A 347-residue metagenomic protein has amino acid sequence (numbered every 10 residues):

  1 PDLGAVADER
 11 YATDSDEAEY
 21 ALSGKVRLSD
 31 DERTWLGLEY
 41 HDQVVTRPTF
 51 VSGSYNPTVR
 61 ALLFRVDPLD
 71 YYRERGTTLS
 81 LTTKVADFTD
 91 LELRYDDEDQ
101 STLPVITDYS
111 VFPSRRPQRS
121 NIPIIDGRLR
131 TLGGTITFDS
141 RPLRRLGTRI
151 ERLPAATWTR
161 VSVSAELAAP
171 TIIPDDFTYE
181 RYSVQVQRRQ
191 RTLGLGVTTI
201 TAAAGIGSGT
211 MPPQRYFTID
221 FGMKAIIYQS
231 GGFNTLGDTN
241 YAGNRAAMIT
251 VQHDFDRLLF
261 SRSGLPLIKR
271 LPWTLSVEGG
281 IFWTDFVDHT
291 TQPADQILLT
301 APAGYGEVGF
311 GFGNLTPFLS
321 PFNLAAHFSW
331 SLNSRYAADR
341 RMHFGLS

Functional and structural regions predicted by a protein language model:
P1, L22-V26, L38, L79-T83 (+9 more regions): Residues on the lipid-exposed face of transmembrane beta-strands in outer-membrane beta-barrel proteins
P1-G24, L38, R160-P174, Q190 (+4 more regions): Transmembrane beta-strand segments that form the barrel wall of outer-membrane beta-barrel proteins
P1-G4, D31-L36, F88-L91, Q100-S101 (+5 more regions): Repeated loop/turn-to-beta-strand initiation elements of outer-membrane beta-barrel proteins
L3-T89, Y95-L103: Outer-membrane beta-barrel channel domains
D14-A18, R33, V45-F50, Q100-I106 (+6 more regions): Outer-membrane beta-barrel proteins
D16-Y20, R73-T77, D126-L132, D176-Y182 (+4 more regions): Residues that define the transmembrane beta-barrel architecture of outer-membrane proteins
W35-Y72, I122-P123, R149-P154, W158-L267: C-terminal outer-membrane beta-barrel translocator/porin domains of Gram-negative envelope proteins and their
D108-R128, Q214-S320: Outer membrane beta-barrel transmembrane domains
